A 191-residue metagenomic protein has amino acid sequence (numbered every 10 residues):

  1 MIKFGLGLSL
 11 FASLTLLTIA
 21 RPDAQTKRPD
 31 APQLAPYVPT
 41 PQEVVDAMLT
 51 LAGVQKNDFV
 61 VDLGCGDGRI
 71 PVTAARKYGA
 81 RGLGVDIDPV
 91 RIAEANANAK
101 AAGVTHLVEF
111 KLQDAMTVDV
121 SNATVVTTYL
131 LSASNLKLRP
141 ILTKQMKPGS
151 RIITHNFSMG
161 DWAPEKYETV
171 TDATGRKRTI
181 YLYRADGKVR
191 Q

Functional and structural regions predicted by a protein language model:
G5-L17: Bacterial N-terminal signal peptides
P39-D58: Conserved alpha-helix/loop element of class I SAM-dependent methyltransferases that forms part of the SAM/SAH-binding
N57-G66: Conserved class I S-adenosyl-L-methionine
G68-V72: Glycine-rich SAM-binding Motif I of class I
R81-D86: Conserved SAM-binding motif I beta-strand of class I
P89-N122: S-adenosyl-L-methionine
S121-K137: A short SAM/SAH-binding and catalytic strip from SAM-dependent methyltransferases
A133-Q191: C-terminal substrate-binding/active-site "lid" region of AdoMet-derived donor-dependent transferases
